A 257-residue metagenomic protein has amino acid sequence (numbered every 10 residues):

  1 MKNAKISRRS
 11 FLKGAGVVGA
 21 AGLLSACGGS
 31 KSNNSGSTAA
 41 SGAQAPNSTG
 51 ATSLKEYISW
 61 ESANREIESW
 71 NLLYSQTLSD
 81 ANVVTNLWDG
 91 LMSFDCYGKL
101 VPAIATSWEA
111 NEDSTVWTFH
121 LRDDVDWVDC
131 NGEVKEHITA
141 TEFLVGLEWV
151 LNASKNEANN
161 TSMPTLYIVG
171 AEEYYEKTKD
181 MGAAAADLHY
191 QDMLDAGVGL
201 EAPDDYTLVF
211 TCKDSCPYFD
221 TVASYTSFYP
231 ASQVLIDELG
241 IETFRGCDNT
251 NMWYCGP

Functional and structural regions predicted by a protein language model:
K2-G22: N-terminal secretory signal peptides and thylakoid transit peptides that target proteins across membranes
S25-A26: C-terminal motif of bacterial Sec signal peptides marking the signal peptidase cleavage site
S32-S53: N-terminal, intrinsically disordered, polar/charged segments of Gram-positive cell-envelope systems that serve as
W60-E112, Y254-P257: N-terminal lobe/hinge region of extracytoplasmic solute-binding protein
N82-N86, K99, A103, I138 (+2 more regions): Extracytoplasmic/secreted proteins, especially bacterial periplasmic and envelope-associated proteins
D95, A185-D187, L194-G197, D204-Y206 (+1 more regions): Gly/Pro-rich hinge or "lid" segments in bacterial periplasmic/extracellular proteins
T106-G170, V209: Aromatic- and charge-enriched surface segment that lines or borders ligand/interaction sites
E112-D113, A202-D204: Residue-level recognition of beta-strand termini and adjacent short loop/turns
